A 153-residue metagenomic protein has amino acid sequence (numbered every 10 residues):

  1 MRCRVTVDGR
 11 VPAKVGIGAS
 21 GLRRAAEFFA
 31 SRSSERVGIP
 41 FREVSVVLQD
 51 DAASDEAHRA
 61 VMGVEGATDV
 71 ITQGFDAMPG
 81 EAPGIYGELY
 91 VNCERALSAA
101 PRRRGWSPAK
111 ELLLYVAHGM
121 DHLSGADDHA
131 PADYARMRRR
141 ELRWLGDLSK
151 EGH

Functional and structural regions predicted by a protein language model:
M1-L113, D121-H153: An acidic/histidine-cluster motif and surrounding catalytic segment that typifies divalent-metal-assisted enzyme active
